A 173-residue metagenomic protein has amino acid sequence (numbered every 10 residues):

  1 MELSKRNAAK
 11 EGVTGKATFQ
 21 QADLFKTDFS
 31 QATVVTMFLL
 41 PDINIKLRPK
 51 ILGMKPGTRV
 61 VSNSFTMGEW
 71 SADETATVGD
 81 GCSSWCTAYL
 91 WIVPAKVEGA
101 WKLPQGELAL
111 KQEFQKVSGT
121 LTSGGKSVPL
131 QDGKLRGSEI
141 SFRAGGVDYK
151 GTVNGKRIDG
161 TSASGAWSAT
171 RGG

Functional and structural regions predicted by a protein language model:
M1-Q31: S-adenosyl-L-methionine
A8-E11, T77-D80, G137: Short, hinge-like loop/turn segments at secondary-structure boundaries
D23, V35-P41, S64-T66, S123 (+3 more regions): A mature extracytoplasmic/lumenal domain signature
F25, F29-L52: A short SAM/SAH-binding and catalytic strip from SAM-dependent methyltransferases
N44-E98: C-terminal substrate-binding/active-site "lid" region of AdoMet-derived donor-dependent transferases
A95-R171: Central antiparallel beta-sheet cores of small beta-barrel/beta-sandwich binding domains
